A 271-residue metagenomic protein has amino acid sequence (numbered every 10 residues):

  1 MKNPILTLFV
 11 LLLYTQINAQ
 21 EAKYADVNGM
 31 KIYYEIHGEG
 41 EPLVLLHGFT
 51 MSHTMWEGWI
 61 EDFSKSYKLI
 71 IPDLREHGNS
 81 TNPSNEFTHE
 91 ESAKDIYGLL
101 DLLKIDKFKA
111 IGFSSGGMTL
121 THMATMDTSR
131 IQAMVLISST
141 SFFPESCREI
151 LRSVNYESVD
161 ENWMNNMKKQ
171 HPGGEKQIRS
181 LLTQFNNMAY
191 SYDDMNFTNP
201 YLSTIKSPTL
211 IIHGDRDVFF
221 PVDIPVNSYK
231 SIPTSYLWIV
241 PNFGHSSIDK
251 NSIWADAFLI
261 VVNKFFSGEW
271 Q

Functional and structural regions predicted by a protein language model:
M30-N79: Conserved HGGG/HGGXW glycine-rich cap/lid loop of the alpha/beta-hydrolase fold
F49, F108, G112-S114, G214: Conserved alpha/beta-hydrolase "nucleophile elbow" surrounding the catalytic nucleophile
I71-I111: Active-site loop/oxyanion-hole signature of alpha/beta-hydrolase fold enzymes
M118-M126, Q132-M164: Flexible "cap/lid" loop of the alpha/beta hydrolase fold
Q184-Y201: Active-site nucleophile elbow and catalytic-triad environment of alpha/beta-hydrolase enzymes
I205, I211-H213: Short beta-strand/loop motif that positions the catalytic acidic residue of the alpha/beta-hydrolase fold
H213-F243, D249, D256: Conserved loop-alpha-helix segment in the C-terminal half of the alpha/beta-hydrolase fold that carries the catalytic
P241-Q271: Catalytic active-site module of serine/aspartate enzymes centered on a nucleophile-bearing elbow/loop
